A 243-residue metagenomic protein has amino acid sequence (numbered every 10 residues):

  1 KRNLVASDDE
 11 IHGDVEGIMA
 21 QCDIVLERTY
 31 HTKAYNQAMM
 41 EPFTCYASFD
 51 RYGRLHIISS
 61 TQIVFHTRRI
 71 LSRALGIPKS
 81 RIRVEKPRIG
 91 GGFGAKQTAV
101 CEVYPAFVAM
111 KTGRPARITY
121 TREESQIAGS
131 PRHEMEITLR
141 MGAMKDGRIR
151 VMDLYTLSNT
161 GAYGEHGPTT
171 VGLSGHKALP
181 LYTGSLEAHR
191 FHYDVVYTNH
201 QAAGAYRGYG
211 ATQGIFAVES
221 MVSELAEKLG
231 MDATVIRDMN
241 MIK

Functional and structural regions predicted by a protein language model:
K1-K243: Structural alpha/beta core scaffold segments of enzyme domains
